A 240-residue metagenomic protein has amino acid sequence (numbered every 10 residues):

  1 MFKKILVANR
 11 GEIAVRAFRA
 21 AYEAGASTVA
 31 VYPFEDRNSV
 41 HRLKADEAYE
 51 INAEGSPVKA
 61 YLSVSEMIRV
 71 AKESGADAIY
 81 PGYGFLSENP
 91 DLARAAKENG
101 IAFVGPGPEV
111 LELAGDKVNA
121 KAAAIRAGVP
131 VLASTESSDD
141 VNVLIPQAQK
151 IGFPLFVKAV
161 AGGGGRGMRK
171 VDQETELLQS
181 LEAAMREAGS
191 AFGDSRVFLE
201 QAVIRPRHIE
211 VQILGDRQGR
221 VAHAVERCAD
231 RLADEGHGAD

Functional and structural regions predicted by a protein language model:
M1-D240: N-terminal beta-alpha lobe that positions the nucleotide/phosphoryl donor in ATP/NTP-coupled carboxylate activation
